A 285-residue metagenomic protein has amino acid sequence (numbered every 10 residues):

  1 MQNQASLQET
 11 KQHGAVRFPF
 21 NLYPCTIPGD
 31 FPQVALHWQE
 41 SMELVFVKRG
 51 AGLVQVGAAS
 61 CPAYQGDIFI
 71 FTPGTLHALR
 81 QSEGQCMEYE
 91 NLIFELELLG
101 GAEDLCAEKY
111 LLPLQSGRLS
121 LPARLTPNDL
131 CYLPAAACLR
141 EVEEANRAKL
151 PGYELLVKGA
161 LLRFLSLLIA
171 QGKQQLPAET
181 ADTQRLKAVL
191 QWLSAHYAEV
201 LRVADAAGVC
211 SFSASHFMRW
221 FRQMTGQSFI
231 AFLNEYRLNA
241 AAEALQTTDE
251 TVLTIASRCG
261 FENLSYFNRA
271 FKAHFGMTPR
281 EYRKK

Functional and structural regions predicted by a protein language model:
Q2-C25, L76, R80-E144: A hydrophobic/aromatic-rich effector-binding and dimerization subdomain of bacterial HTH-type transcriptional regulators
L22-W38: Conserved short histidine dyad/triad with adjacent acidic residue
D30-F31, Q65-G66, G74, E95-E97: Tight coil/turn sites that cap or link beta-strands
H37-V54, I70: Short, conserved beta-strand element in jelly-roll/cupin
A58-T72: Short acidic-glycine-tyrosine-enriched beta hairpin
L99, L119, L125-A178, Q184: An amphipathic alpha-helical interaction segment
C131-P134, A181-V189, T225, N234-R237: N-terminal positioning helix adjacent to the helix-turn-helix/winged-helix DNA-binding module
L167-K173, Q191-N239, Q246, E250 (+1 more regions): Basic/polar phosphate-binding segments, predominantly the helix-turn-helix DNA-binding elements of transcriptional
